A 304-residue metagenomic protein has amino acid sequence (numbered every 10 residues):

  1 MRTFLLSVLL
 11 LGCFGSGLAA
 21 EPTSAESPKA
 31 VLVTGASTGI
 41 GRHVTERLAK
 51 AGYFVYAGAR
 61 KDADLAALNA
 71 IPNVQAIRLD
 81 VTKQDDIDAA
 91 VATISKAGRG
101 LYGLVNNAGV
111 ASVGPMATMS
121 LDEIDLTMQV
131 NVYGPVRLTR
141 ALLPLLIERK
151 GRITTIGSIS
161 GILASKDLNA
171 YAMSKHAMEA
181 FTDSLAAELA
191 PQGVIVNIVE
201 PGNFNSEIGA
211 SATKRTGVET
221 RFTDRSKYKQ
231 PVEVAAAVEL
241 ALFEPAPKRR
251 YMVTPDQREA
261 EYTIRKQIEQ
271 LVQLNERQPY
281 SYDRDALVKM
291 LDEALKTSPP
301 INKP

Functional and structural regions predicted by a protein language model:
S37-T38: Conserved glycine-rich cofactor-binding loop
P72-D85: Rossmann-fold cofactor-recognition segment
P115-M116, E123-D125: Substrate-binding pocket helix/loop in short-chain dehydrogenase/reductase
T139, S174: Active-site helix of classical SDR
S158: Residue(s) in the substrate-gating loop at a strand-loop-helix junction that position the organic substrate next
L163, S184-V194: Active-site-adjacent segment of SDR/Rossmann-fold oxidoreductases
P191-K248: SDR active-site lid
